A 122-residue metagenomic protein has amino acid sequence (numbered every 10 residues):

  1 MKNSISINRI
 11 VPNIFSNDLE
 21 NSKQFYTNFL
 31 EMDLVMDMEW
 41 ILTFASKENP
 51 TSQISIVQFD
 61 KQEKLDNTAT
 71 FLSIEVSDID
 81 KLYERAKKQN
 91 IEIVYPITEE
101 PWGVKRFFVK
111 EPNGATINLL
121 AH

Functional and structural regions predicted by a protein language model:
M1, F29-L30, Q58-K61, V94-Y95: A generic local structural motif
M1-E20, P50-T51, T70-L72: N-terminal beta-strand motif that seeds the catalytic metal site of vicinal oxygen chelate
D18-D33: Amphipathic alpha-helical segments
D18-L19, L72-T116: Vicinal oxygen chelate
D33-N67, T116-A121: Conserved short beta-strand elements that form part of the metal-binding/catalytic scaffold of enzyme active sites
